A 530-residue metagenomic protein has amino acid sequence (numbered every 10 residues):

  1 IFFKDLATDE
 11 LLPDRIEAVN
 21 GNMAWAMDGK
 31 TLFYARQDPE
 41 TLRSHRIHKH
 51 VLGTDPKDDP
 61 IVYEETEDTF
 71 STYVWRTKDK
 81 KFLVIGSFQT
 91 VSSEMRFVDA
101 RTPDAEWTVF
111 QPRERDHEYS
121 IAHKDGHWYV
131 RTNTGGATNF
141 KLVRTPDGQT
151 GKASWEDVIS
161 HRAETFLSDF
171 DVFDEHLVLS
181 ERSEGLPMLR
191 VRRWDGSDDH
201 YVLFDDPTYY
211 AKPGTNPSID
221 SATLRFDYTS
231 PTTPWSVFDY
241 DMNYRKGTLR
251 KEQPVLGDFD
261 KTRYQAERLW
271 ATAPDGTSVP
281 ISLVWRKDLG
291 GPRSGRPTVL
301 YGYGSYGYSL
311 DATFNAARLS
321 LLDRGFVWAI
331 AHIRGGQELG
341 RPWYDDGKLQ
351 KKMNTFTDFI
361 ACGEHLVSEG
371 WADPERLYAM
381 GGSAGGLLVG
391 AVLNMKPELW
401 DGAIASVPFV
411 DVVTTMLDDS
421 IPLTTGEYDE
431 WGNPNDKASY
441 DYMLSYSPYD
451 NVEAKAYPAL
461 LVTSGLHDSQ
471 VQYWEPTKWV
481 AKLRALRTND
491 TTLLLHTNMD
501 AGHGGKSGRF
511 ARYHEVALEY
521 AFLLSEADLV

Functional and structural regions predicted by a protein language model:
I1-M23, D28-G29, D174: A conserved hydrophobic secondary-structure block that centers on an alpha-helix together with its immediately flanking
D5-D9, V51-D55, D99-P103, P146-T150 (+2 more regions): Short loop/turn segments that connect beta-strands within beta-propeller blades
D14-A18, Y63-E67, F110-E114, V158-A163 (+1 more regions): Surface loop/turn motifs at the tips and blade-to-blade linkers of beta-strand repeat domains
R15-N20, A35-R46, D55-P56, E64-T69 (+4 more regions): A flexible loop/linker signature enriched in serine peptidases of the S9 family
L32, L83, W128-V130, L177 (+1 more regions): Hydrophobic beta-strand positions that form the internal "hydrophobic ladder" of WD40/Gbeta-like beta-propeller blades
S71-H123, S168-D169, S180, L186-R192 (+5 more regions): Non-catalytic accessory segments flanking enzyme active sites
L289-G340, Q472-Y473: Short substrate-entry loop that stabilizes the transition state in hydrolases
I330-V530: Active-site-proximal cap/loop segments of hydrolase catalytic domains
